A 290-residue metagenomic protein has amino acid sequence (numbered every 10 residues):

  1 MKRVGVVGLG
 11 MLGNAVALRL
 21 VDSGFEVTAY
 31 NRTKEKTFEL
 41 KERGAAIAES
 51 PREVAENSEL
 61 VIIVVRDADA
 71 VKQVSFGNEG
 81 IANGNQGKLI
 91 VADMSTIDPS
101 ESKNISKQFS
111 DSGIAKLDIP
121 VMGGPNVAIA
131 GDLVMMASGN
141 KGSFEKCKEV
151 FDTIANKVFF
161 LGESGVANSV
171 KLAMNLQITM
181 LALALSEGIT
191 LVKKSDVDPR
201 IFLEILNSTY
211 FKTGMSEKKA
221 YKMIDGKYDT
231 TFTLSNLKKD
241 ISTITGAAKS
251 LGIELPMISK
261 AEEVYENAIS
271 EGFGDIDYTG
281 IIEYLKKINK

Functional and structural regions predicted by a protein language model:
M1-I63, M94, P125: NAD(P)+-binding Rossmann beta1-loop-alpha1 motif at the extreme N-terminus of oxidoreductases
V27, I47, K116-L117, V158 (+2 more regions): Hydrophobic beta-strand scaffold residues
P51-E56, L60, A68-L133: Rossmann-like NAD(P)(H) cofactor-binding subdomain of soluble oxidoreductases
I97-N175: Rossmann-fold dinucleotide-binding core
V166-I288: Helical "substrate-binding/catalytic lid" subdomain of Rossmann-like NAD(P)-dependent dehydrogenases/reductases
